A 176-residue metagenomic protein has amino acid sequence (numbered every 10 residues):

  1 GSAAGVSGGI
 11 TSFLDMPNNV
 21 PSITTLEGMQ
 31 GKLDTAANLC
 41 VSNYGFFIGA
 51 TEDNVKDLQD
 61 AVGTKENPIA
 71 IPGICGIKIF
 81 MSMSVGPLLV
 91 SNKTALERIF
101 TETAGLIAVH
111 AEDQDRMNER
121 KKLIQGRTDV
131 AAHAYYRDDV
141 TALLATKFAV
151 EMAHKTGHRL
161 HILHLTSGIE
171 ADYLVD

Functional and structural regions predicted by a protein language model:
G1-F46, A50-C75, K93-E102, L144-F148: Alpha-helical scaffold segments that flank or form the walls of functional sites
K56-D176: Histidine/acidic residue-rich metal-binding segments in metalloenzymes
